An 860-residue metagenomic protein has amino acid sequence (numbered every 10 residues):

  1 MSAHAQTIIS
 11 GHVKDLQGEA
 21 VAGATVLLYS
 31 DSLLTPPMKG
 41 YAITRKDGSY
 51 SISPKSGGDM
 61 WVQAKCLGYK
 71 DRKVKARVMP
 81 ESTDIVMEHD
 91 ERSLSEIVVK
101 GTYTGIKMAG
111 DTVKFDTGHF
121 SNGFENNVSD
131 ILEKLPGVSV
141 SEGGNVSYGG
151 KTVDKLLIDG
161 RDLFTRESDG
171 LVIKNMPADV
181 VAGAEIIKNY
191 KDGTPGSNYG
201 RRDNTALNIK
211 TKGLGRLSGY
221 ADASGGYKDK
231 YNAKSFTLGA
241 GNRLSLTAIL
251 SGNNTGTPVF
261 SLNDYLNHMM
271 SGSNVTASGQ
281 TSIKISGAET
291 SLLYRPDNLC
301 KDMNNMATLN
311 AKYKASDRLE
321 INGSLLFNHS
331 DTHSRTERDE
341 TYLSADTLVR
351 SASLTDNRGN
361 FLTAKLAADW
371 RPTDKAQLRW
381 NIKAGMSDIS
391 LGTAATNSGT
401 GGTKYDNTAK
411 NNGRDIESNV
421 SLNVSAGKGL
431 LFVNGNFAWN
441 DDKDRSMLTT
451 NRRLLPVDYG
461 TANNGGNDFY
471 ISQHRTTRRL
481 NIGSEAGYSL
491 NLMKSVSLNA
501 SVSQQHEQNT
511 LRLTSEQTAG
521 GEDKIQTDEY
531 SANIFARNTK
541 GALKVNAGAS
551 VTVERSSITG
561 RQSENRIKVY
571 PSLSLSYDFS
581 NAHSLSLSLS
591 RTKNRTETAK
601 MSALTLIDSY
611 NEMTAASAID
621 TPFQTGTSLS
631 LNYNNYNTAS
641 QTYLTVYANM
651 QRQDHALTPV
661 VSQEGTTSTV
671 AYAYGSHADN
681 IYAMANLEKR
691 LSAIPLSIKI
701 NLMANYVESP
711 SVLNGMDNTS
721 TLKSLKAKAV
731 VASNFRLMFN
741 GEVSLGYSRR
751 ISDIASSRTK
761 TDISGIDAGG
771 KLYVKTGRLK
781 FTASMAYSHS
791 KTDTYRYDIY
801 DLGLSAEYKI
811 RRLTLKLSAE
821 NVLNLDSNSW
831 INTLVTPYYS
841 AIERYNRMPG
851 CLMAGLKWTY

Functional and structural regions predicted by a protein language model:
A5-Q6, L16-G18, K46-S49, G58 (+16 more regions): Membrane-proximal, glycine/serine-rich, low-complexity loop/turn segments characteristic of large bacterial
G11, V26, T44-I52, S56-M60 (+1 more regions): Glycine-centered loop-to-beta-strand initiation motif
H12-A22: Structural motif
L33-S49: Short, acidic Ser/Thr/Gly-rich low-complexity loop/linker segments typical of extracellular and cell-surface proteins
R216-Y227, L246-G252, A549-S557, S617-T621 (+5 more regions): Transmembrane beta-strand segments that form the barrel wall of outer-membrane beta-barrel proteins
S261, I283, E289-K301, D331-Y342 (+15 more regions): Extracellular/periplasm-exposed beta-strand and loop segments of Gram-negative cell-envelope proteins, dominated by
K314-S330, G359-T393, Y405-R561, D578 (+5 more regions): Face-selective signature of the C-terminal outer-membrane beta-barrel domain
K726-R749, S757-Y860: Conserved C-terminal beta-signal and adjacent last beta-strands/turns of outer-membrane beta-barrel proteins
